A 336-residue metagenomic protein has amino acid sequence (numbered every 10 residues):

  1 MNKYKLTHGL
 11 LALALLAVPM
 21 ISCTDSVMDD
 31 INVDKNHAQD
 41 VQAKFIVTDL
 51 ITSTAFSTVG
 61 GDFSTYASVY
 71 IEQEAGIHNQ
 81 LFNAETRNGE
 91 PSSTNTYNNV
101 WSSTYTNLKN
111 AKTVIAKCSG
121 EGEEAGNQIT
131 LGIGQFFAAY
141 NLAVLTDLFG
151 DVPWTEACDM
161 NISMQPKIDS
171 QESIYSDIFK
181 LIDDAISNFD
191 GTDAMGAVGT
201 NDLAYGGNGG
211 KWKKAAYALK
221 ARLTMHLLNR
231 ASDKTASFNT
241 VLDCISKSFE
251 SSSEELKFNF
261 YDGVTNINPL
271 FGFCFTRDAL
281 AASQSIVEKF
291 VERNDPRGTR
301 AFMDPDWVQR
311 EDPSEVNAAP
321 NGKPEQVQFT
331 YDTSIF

Functional and structural regions predicted by a protein language model:
M1-S22: Sec-dependent bacterial lipoprotein signal peptides
C23-D25, F179-T192, G209, K213-F271: Aromatic-residue-lined binding/catalytic grooves and analogous aromatic/hydrophobic interfacial grooves in multimeric
C23-E72, G76-H78, N95, Y105 (+7 more regions): Membrane-proximal, proline-rich intrinsically disordered regions
K44, N79-V152, N161-T192: Conserved, well-structured interaction surfaces
G61-D62, E124-T130, D193-N201, S232-K234 (+1 more regions): Surface-exposed patches in mature extracellular/periplasmic domains of secreted proteins
L148-K180, G196-L203, G210, N229-D243 (+1 more regions): Short coil/linker segments at helix-helix boundaries
T235-F336: Hydrophobic-face positions in mid-chain alpha helices that act as interaction patches
